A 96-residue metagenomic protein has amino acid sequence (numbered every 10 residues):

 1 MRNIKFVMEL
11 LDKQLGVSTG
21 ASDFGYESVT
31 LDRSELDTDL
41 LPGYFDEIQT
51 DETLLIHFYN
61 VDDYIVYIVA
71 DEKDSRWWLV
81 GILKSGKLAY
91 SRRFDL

Functional and structural regions predicted by a protein language model:
M1-L36: N-terminal trafficking/processing presequences and adjacent post-cleavage segments of proteins routed to secretion
M1-R2, R93-L96: Short intrinsically disordered terminal tails
G25-A89, R93: Acidic, low-complexity, intrinsically disordered interaction modules
